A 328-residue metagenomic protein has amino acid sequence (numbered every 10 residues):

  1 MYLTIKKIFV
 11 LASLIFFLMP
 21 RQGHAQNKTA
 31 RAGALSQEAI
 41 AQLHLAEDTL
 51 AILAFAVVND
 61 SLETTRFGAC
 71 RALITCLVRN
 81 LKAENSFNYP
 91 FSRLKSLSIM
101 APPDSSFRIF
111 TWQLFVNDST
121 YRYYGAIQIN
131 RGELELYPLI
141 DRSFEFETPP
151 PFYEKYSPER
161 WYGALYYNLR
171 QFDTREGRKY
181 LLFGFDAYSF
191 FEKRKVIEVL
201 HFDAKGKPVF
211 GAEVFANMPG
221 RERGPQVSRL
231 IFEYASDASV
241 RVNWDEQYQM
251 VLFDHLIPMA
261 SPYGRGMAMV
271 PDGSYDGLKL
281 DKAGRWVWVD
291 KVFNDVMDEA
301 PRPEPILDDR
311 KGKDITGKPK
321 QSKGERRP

Functional and structural regions predicted by a protein language model:
M1-L45: Bacterial Sec-dependent N-terminal signal peptides
N27-A69, F202-P208, R241-P328: Acidic, small-residue rich beta-repeat scaffolds with periodic aromatic anchors
E47-G125: Solvent-exposed N-terminal domain segments of exported/luminal and surface proteins
S106-W112, K179-D186, Q249-H255: Short beta-strand elements that form the blades of beta-propeller/WD-repeat-like and other beta-sheet-rich scaffold
D118-A126, E192-V199, S261-D276: Structural motif
L136-S143, V209-M218, W288-F293: Beta-propeller fold detector
F152-W161, L165-D173, V209-K279, E304: Short aromatic loop motif centered on NTY/YTY
S157-V199: Contiguous hydrophobic, core-forming segments of folded domains
